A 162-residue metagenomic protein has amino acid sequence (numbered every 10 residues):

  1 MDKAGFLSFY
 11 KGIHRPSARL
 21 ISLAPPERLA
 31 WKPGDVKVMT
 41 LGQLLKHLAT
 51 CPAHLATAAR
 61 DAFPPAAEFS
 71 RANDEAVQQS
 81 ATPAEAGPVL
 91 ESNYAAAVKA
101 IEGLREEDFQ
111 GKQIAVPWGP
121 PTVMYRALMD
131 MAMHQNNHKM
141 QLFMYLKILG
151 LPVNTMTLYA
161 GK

Functional and structural regions predicted by a protein language model:
M1-A4: Short, low-complexity N-terminal intrinsically disordered segments enriched in polar/charged residues
L7-K11, R15-A18, R28-E75, A115-K162: Short, contiguous alpha-helical
Y10, H14-S17, I21, L90 (+1 more regions): Hydrophobic alpha-helical core bundles mediating ligand binding, dimerization, or RNAP-core interactions
L23, H47-T50, S92, G103: Residues within well-ordered alpha-helical secondary structure of globular protein domains
L23-W31, A100-G111, I148-V153: Surface-exposed helix-capping loop/turn segments at secondary-structure junctions
E75-A115, T122-N137, Q141: Acidic/histidine-rich alpha-helical segments that form the ligand environment of transition-metal centers
